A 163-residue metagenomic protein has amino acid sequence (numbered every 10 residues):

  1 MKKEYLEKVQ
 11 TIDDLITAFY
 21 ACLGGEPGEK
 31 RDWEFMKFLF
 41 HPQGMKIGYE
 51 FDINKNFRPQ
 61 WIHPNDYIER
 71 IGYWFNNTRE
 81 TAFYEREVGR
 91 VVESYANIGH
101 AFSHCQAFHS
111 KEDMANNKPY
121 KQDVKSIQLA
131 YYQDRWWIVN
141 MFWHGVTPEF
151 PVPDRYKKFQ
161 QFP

Functional and structural regions predicted by a protein language model:
M1-L39, F159-Q160: Short, low-complexity N-terminal intrinsically disordered segments enriched in polar/charged residues
K8, M45-K46, E50-N116: Surface-exposed, charged secondary-structure patches
F19, M36, G44, A101 (+1 more regions): Hydrophobic pocket/interface hotspot
L23, F40, C105-A107, F142-G145: Short beta-strand segments enriched in hydrophobic/aromatic residues within well-folded beta-rich domains
D32, I47-Y49, V139: Short, hydrophobic secondary-structure boundary micro-motifs
F40, V88, D123-K125: Residues that flank catalytic or metal-binding motifs in active/ligand-binding sites
F83, Q106, Y120-V124, P148-P163: Non-catalytic cap/lid and distal C-terminal segments of serine-dependent acyl enzymes
K121-P153: Short beta-strand edge/turn micro-motifs at domain boundaries
